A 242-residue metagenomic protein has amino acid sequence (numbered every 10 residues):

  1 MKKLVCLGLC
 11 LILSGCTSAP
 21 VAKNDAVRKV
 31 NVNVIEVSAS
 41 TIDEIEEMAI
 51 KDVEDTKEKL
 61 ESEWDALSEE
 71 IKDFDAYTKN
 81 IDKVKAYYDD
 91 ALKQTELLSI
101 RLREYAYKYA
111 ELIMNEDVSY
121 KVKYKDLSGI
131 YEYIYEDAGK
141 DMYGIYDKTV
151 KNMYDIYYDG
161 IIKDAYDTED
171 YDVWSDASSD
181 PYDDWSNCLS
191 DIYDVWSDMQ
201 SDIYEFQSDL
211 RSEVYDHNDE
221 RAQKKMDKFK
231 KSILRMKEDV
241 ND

Functional and structural regions predicted by a protein language model:
M1-L4: Positively charged n-region of N-terminal signal peptides that target proteins for export
C6-L13: Hydrophobic helical h-region of N-terminal Sec-dependent signal peptides in bacterial secretory/periplasmic proteins
V21-D89, K93, I100: Immediate post-signal-peptide N-terminus of mature secreted/exported proteins
A66-V195, D202-K230, R235-D242: Long, low-complexity or tandemly repetitive, helically biased scaffold regions used for multimeric assembly/adhesion
